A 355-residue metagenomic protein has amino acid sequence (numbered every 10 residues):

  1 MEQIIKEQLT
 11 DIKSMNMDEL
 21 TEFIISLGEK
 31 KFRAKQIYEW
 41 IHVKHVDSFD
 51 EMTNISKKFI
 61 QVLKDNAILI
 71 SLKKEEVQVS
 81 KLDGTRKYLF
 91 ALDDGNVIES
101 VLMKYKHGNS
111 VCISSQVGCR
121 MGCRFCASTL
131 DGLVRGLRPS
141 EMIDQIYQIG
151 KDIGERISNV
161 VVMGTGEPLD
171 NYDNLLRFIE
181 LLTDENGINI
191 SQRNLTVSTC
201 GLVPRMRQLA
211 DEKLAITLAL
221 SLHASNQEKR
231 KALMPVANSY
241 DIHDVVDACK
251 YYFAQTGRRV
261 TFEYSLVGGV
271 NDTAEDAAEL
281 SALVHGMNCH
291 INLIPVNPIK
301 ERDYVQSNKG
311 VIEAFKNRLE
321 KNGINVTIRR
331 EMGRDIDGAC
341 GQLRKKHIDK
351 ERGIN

Functional and structural regions predicted by a protein language model:
M1-I98, K250-R259, Y264-N355: Auxiliary Fe-S-binding modules of radical SAM enzymes
S80, S114-S115, S128, S198 (+1 more regions): Short linear Ser/Thr-Pro motifs
R86, I98, N109-I113, M121 (+1 more regions): Generic beta-strand structural signal
D94-M103, H107-G108: P-loop NTP-binding catalytic core
K104-E141: Canonical Radical SAM [4Fe-4S] cluster-binding loop centered on the CxxxCxxC motif and its immediate flanking residues
T129-N159: Conserved alpha-helical substructure of the radical SAM core
G150-N159, G164-N322: Conserved AdoMet/S-adenosylmethionine-binding subsite of the radical SAM
